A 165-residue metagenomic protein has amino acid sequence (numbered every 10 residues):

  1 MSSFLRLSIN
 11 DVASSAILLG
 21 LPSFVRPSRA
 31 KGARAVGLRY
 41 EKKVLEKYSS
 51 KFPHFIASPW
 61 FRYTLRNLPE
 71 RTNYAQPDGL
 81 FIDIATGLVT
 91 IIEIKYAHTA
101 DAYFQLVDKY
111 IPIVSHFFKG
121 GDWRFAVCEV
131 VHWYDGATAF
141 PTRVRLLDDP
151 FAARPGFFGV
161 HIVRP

Functional and structural regions predicted by a protein language model:
M1-L19, F140-P165: Non-catalytic C-terminal interaction segments of nucleic acid-processing enzymes
S2-S50: Solvent-exposed, charged helical/coil patches that constitute nucleic-acid or partner-interaction surfaces
R26-V36, K47-G87: Active-site metal-binding core of divalent-cation-utilizing nuclease and nuclease-like domains
V36-E41, T72, A102-L106: Phosphate/oxyanion-binding active-site loops and adjacent basic polyanion-contact surfaces
E41-V44, Y48, G79-F81, I91-I94 (+1 more regions): Hydrophobic beta-strand residues in large extracellular and virion-surface proteins
S58-W60, C128-W133, V163-P165: Conserved beta-strand termini and adjacent loop/short-helix elements that scaffold enzyme active sites in alpha/beta
T86-T90, K95-F151: Nucleic-acid nuclease catalytic cores
